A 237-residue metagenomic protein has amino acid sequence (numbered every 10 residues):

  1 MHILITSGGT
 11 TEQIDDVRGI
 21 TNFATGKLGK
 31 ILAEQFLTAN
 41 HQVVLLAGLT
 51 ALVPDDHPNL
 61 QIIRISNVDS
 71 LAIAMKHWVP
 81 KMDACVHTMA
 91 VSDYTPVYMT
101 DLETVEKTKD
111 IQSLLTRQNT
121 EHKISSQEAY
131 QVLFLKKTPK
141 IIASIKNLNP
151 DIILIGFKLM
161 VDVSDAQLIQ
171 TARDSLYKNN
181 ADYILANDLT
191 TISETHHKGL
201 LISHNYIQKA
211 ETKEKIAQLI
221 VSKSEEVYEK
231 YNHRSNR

Functional and structural regions predicted by a protein language model:
M1-R237: A cross-family phosphate/adenosyl-ligand binding-site feature
